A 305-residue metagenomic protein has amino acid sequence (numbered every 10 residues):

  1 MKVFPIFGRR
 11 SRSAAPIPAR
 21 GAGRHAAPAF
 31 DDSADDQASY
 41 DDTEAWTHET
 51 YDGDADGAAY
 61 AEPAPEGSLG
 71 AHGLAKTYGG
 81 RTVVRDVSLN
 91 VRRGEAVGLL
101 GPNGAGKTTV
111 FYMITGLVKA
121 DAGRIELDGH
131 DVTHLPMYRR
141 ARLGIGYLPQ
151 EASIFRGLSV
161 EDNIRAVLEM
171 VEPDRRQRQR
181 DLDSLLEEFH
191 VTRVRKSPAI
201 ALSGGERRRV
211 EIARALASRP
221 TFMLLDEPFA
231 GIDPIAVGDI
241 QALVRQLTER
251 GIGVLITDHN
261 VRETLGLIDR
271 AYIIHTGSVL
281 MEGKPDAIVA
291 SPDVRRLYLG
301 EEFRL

Functional and structural regions predicted by a protein language model:
L100-P102: The feature captures the beta-strand-to-loop junction immediately N-terminal to the Walker
T115: Helix-to-loop junction immediately C-terminal to a conserved catalytic motif
R176-V194, Q241-R245: Conserved ABC ATPase "signature" region
P198-L202, E206: Conserved ABC ATPase signature
R219: Conserved catalytic motifs of ABC-family nucleotide-binding domains
M223-E227: Catalytic Walker B motif of ABC-type/P-loop ATPase nucleotide-binding domains
